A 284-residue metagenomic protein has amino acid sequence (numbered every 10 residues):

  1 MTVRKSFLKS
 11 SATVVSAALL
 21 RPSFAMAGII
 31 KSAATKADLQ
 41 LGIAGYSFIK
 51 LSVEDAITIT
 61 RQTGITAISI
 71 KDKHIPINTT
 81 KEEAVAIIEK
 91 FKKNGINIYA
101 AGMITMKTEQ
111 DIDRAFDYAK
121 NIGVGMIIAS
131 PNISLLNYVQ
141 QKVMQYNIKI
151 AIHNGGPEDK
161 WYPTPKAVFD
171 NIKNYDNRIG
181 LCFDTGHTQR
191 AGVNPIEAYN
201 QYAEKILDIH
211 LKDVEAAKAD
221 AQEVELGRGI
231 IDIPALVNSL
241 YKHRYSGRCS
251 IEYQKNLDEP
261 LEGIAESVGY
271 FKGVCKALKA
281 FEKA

Functional and structural regions predicted by a protein language model:
T2-Q40, I49-T63, P165, F169-D170 (+2 more regions): Histidine-acidic metal/acid-base catalytic patches
A12, S16-A17, E54-I57, N94-G180 (+3 more regions): Active-site acidic/histidine proton-transfer and metal-coordination neighborhood in alpha/beta enzyme cores
T35-A37, K92-G95: A short, polar/charged loop/turn motif at coil->beta-strand junctions and beta-hairpin connectors
L39-G45, I68-I70, I98-M103, I127-A129 (+4 more regions): Hydrophobic faces of well-ordered beta-strands that scaffold small-molecule active sites in alpha/beta enzyme cores
A44-F48, K71-I75, M103-M106, N132 (+4 more regions): Active-site beta-loop-alpha junctions enriched in small/polar residues
L51, E82, S134-L135, I231: Short alpha-helical
S69-A86: Glycine-rich, proline-tolerant flexible connector loops at the mouths of alpha/beta enzymes
E83-K93, Y138-Q145, A235-S239: Catalytic-core regions built around general acid/base machinery
